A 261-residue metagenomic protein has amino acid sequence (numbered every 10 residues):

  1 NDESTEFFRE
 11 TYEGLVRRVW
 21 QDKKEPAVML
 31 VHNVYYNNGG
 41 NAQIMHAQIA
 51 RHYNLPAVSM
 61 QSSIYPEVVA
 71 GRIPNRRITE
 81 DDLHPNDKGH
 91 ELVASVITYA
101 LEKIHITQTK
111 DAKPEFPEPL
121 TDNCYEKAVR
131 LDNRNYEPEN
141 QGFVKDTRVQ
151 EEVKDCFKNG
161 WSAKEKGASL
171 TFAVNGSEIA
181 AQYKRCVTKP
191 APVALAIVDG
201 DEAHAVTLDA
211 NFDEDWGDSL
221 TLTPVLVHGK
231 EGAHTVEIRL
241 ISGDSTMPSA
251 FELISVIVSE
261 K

Functional and structural regions predicted by a protein language model:
N1-K113, W161-G167, A173-N175, K184-L195 (+2 more regions): Alpha-helical cap/lid subdomain in secreted, periplasmic, or secretory-pathway luminal O-acyl-processing enzymes
I106-A173, Q182-K184, S255-I257, K261: Glycan-recognition and processing domains
